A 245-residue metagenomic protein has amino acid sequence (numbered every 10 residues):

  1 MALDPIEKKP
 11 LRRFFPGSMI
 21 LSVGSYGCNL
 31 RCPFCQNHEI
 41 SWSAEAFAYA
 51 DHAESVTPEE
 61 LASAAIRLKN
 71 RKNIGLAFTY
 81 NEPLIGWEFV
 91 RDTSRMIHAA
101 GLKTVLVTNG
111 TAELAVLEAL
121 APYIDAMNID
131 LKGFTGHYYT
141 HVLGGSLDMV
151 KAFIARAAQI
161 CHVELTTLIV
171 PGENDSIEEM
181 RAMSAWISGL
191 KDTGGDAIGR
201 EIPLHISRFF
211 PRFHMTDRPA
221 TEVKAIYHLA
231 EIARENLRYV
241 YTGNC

Functional and structural regions predicted by a protein language model:
M1-A126: Conserved Radical SAM active-site core
L30-R31, V150-T167, N174: Glycine/serine-rich loop-strand microenvironments at binding/catalytic pocket rims
S41-A44, P83-I85, G110-L117, A126-L143 (+2 more regions): Conserved radical SAM core fold
F47-D51, T140-G145, R218-P219: Short glycine-enriched, charge-decorated loop/helix-capping segments at active-site entrances that position
E60-S63, E88-A99, A115, A119-P122 (+5 more regions): Alpha-helical scaffolding segments of alpha/beta enzyme cores, especially the outer helices of TIM-barrel or partial
I66-T93, Y138-K151, T167-A182, S188: Conserved glycine-rich "GG(E/T)P / GGGxP" loop and the immediately following alpha-helix in the radical SAM core
N73-A77, K103-V105, A126-N128, H162-E164 (+2 more regions): Structural preference for beta-strand elements that scaffold enzyme active sites
I177-C245: Auxiliary Fe-S-binding modules of radical SAM enzymes
